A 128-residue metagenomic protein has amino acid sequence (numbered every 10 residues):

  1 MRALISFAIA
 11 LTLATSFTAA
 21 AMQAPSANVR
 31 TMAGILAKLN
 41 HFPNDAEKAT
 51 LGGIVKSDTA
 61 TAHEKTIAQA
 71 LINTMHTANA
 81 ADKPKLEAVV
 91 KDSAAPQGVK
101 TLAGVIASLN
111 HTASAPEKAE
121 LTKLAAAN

Functional and structural regions predicted by a protein language model:
M1-A20: Classic N-terminal secretory signal peptides
A21-T59: Immediate post-signal-peptide N-terminus of mature secreted/exported proteins
A24-V29, A113-N128: Low-complexity/repetitive intrinsically disordered segments
P25-S26, L39-A46, T74-A81, L109-P116: Alpha-helix capping and inter-helical loop/turn segments
N28-T31, P43-T50, H63, I67 (+3 more regions): Structural recognition of alpha-solenoid helical scaffolds
M32-L39, L51-V55, A68-I72, L86-V90 (+2 more regions): Fold-core signature of tandem repeat domains
D58-Q97, A125-N128: Repeat-associated, polar segments at repeat-unit boundaries in modular proteins
